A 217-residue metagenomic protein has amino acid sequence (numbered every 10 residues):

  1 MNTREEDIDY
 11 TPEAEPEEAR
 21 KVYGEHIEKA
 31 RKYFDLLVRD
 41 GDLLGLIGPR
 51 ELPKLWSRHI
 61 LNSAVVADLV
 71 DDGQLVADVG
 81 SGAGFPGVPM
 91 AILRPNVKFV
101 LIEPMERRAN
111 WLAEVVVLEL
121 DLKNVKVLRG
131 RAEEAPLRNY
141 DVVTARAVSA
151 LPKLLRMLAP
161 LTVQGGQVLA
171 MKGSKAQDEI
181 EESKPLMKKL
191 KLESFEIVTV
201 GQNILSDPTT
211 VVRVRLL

Functional and structural regions predicted by a protein language model:
M1-A77, R107-V125: Class I SAM-dependent transferase core
E25, I47, R94-V97, R146: Residue-level signal for short amphipathic helical patches enriched in basic/charged and nearby hydrophobic residues
G41-D42, F85, F195: Residue-level signal for pocket-adjacent positions within structured domains
L44-G45, P53-K54, A83, R146-S149: Flexible, active-site-adjacent loop/turn segments at secondary-structure boundaries
V66-D72, L93, E134-L137: Glycine-rich helix-loop-beta junction characteristic of Rossmann-like nucleotide cofactor-binding loops
V79-S81: Conserved beta-strand/loop positions that form the S-adenosyl-L-methionine
A83-N96: Conserved SAM-binding loop of SAM-dependent methyltransferases across substrates and taxa, primarily the Class I
N96-V100, P104-L217: S-adenosylmethionine
